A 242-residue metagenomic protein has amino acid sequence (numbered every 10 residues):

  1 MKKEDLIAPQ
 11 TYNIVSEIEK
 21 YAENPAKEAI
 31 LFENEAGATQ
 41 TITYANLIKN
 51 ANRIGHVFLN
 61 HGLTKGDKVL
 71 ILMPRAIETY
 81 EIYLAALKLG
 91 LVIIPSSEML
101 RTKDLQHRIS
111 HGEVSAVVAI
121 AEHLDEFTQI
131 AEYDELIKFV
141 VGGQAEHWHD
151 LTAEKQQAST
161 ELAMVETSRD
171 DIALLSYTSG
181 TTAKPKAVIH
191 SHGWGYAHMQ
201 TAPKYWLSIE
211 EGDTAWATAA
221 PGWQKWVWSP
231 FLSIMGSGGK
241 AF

Functional and structural regions predicted by a protein language model:
I7-L31, K49: A short N-terminal helical cap/helix-turn-helix that marks the beginning of AMP-binding/adenylate-forming
A26-E28, Q156-Y177, A183-K184, S208-T214: Conserved pre-ATP/AMP-binding loop-to-beta segment of ANL
I30-A76, Y80-L84, R101-Q106, T152-A153 (+1 more regions): Conserved AMP-binding/adenylate-forming core of the ANL superfamily
A36-G37, E122-R169: ANL superfamily adenylate-forming
Q40-A45, A173-A197: Conserved AMP-binding A3 loop
L70-L72, T79, Y83, L87-V118 (+2 more regions): Short beta-strand->loop structural element characteristic of the AMP-binding/adenylate-forming
L100-Q129, Q157, H198-W216: Conserved ATP-dependent adenylate/AMP-binding module captured primarily in the ANL superfamily
Y196-A217, P221-F242: Conserved AMP-binding/adenylation subdomain of ANL enzymes
